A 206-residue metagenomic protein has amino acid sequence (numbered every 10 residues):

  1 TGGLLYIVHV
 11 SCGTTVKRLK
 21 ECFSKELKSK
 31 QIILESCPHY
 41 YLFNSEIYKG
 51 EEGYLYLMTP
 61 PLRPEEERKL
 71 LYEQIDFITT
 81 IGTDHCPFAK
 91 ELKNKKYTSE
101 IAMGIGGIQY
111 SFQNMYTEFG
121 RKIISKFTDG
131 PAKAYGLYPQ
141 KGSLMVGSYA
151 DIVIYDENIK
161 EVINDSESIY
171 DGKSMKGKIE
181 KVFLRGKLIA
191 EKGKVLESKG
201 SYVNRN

Functional and structural regions predicted by a protein language model:
T1-I81: Histidine/acidic residue-rich metal-binding segments in metalloenzymes
G2, D76-I81, C86-Y155: His/Asp/Glu-enriched, well-ordered alpha-helical/loop segment that forms or immediately abuts the divalent-metal
L4-I7, L57-R63, N114-F119, Y135-G136 (+1 more regions): Short, well-ordered beta-strand elements within core beta-sheets of diverse protein domains
L5, E35, D84, M115 (+1 more regions): Residue-level signal for inorganic ion chemistry
C12, P38, P87, I154 (+1 more regions): Short, glycine/acidic-enriched loop or turn micro-motifs at the edges of active sites
T15-V16, L42, A89-E91, K192: Glycine/Thr-rich phosphate-binding loops of Rossmann-like dinucleotide-binding domains
Y56-K69, A102-G107, I169-M175: A short acidic, glycine-rich active-site loop that binds or catalyzes chemistry on phosphate/adenosine moieties
Y97, Y149-N204: C-terminal cap of metal-dependent C-N hydrolases
